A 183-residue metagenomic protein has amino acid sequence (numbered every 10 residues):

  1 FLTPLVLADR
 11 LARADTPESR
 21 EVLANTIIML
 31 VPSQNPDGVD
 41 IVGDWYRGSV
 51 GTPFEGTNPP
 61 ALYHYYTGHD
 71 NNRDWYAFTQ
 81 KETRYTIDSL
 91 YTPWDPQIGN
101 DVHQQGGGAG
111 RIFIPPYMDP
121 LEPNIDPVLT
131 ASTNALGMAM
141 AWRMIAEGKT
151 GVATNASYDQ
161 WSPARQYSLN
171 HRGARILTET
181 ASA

Functional and structural regions predicted by a protein language model:
F1-A135, A141-A146, T150: Active-site/substrate-binding loop(s) of hydrolase catalytic cores
A146-A183: Hard-cation-handling environments
